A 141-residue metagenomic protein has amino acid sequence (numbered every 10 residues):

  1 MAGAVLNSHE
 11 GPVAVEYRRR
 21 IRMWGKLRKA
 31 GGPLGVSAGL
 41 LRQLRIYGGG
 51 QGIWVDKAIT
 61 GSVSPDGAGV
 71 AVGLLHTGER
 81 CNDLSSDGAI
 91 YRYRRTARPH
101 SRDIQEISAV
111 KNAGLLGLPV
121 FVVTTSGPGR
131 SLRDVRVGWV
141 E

Functional and structural regions predicted by a protein language model:
M1-W54: Polar/acidic, low-complexity leader/linker segments enriched in S/T/G and N/D
P33-P128: Acidic, glycine-rich low-complexity segments with interspersed aromatic residues
S131-E141: Short beta-strand-centered aromatic/proline hotspots
